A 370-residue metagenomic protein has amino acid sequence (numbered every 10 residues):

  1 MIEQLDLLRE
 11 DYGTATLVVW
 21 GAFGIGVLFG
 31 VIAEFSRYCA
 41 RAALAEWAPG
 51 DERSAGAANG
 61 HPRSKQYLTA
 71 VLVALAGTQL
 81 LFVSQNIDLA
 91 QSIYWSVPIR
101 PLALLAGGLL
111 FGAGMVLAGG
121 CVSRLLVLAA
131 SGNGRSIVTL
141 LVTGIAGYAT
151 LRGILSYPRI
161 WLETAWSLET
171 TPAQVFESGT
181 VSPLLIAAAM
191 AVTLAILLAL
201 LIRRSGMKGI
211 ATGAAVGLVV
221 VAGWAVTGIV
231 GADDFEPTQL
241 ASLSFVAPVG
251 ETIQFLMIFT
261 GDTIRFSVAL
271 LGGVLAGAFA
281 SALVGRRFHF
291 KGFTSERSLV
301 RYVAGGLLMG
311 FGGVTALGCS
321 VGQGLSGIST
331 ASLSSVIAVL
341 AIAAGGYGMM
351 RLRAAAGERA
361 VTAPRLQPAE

Functional and structural regions predicted by a protein language model:
I2-E370: Membrane-interfacial helix-loop segments of redox and metal-homeostasis proteins, especially TM-loop-TM junctions
